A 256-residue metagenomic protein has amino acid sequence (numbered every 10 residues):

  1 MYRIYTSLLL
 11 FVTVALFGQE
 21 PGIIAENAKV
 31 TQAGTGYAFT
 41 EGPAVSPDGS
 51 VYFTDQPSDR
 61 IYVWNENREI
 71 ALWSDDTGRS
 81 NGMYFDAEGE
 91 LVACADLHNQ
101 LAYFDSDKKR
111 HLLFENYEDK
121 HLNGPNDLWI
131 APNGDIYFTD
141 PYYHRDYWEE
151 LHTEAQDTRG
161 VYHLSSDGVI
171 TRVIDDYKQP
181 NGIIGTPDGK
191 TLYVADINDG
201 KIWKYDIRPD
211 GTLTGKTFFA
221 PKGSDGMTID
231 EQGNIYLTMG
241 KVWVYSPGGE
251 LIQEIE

Functional and structural regions predicted by a protein language model:
Y2-L10: Sec-dependent signal peptide recognition, specifically the positively charged N-region followed immediately by
L10-G18: Hydrophobic h-region of N-terminal signal peptides that target proteins for export in Gram-negative bacteria
G18-E256: Sequence-structural signature of mature extracellular/luminal beta-sheet repeat domains, prominently beta-propellers
